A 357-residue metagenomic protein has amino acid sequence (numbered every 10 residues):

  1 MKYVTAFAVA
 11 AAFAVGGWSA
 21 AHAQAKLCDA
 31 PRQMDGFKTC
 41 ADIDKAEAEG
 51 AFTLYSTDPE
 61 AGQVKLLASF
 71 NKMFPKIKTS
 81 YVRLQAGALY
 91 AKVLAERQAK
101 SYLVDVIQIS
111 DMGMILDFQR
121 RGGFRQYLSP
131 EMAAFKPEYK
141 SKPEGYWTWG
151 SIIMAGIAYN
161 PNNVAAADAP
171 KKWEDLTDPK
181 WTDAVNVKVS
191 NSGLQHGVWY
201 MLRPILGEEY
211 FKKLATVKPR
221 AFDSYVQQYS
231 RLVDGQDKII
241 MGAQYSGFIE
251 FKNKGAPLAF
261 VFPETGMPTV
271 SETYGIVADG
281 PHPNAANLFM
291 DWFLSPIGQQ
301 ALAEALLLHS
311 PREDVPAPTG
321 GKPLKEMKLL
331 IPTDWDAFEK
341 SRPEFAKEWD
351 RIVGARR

Functional and structural regions predicted by a protein language model:
H22-T53, N71-K72, T177-D183: Immediate post-signal peptide segment of exported/extracytoplasmic ligand-binding proteins
T53-A68, S80-L94, Y102-Q236: Extracytoplasmic ligand-binding site segments that recognize negatively charged/polar headgroups
K100-Q108, K238-Q244, A259-F260: Paired acidic/hydrophobic, glycine-rich loop segments that form the ligand-binding mouth/hinge of periplasmic-binding
G113-D117, K238-P257, L306: A ligand-binding cleft/hinge motif common to bilobed small-molecule-binding domains
P137, I152-I153, K212-A215, A221-F222 (+2 more regions): Periplasmic-binding protein-like
G156-N163, M201, V270-H282, F293 (+1 more regions): A bilobed periplasmic-binding-protein/Venus flytrap-type ligand-binding module shared by bacterial periplasmic
W181-N191, F293-P316: Periplasmic-binding protein-like
P316-R357: Extracellular/periplasmic bilobal clamshell ligand-binding domains
